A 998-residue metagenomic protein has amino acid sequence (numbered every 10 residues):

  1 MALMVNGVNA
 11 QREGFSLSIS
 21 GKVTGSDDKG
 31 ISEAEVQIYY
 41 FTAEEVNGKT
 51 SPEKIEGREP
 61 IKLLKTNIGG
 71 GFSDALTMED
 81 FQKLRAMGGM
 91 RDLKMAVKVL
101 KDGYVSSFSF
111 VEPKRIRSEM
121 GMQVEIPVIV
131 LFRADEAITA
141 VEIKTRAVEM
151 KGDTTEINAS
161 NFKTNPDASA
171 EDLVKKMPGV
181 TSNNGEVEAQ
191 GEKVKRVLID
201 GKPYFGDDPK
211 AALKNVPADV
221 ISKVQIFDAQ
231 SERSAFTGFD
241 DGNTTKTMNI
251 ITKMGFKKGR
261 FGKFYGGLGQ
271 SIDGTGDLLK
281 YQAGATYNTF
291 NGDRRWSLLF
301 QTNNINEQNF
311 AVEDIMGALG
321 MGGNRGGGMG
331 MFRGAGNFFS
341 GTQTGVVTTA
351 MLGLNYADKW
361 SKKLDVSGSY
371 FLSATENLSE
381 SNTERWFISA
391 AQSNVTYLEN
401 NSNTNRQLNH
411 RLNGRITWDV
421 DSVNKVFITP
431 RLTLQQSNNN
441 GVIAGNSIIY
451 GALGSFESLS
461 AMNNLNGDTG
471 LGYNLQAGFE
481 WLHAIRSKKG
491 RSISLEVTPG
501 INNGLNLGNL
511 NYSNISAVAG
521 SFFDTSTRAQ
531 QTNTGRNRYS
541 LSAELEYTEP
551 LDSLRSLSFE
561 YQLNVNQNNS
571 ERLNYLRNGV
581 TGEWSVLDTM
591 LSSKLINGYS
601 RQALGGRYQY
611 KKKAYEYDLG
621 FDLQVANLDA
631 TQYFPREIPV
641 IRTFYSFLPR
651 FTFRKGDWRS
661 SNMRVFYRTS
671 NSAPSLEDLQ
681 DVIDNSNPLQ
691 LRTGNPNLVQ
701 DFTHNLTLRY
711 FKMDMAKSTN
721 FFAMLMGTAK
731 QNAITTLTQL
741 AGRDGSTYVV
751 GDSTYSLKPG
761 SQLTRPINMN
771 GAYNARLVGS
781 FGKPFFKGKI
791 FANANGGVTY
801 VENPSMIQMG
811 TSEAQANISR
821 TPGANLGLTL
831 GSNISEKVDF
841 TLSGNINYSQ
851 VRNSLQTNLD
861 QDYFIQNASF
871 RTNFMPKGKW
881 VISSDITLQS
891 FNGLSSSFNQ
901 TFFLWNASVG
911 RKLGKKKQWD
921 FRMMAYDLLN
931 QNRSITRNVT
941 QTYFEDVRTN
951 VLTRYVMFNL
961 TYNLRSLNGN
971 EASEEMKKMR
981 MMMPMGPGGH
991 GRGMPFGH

Functional and structural regions predicted by a protein language model:
Q11-F15, D28, Q37-T42, G88-L93 (+18 more regions): Membrane-proximal, glycine/serine-rich, low-complexity loop/turn segments characteristic of large bacterial
R12-E13, T275-D277, T344-V346, T404-R406 (+11 more regions): Replace "Gram-negative outer membrane beta-barrel proteins" with "bacterial and organellar outer membrane beta-barrel
S20-S32: Structural motif
E44-T77: Short, acidic Ser/Thr/Gly-rich low-complexity loop/linker segments typical of extracellular and cell-surface proteins
D153, Q308-G336, E380-L398, N446-M462 (+7 more regions): Surface-exposed loop/turn segments flanking beta-strands in extracellular/periplasmic regions
N400, S540-S542, V586-S593, V699 (+2 more regions): Outer membrane beta-barrel strand-and-loop segments of large Gram-negative receptors, especially TonB-dependent
S556-S661, S849, S854-D860: Signature of Gram-negative outer-membrane beta-barrel scaffolds
F840-K912, N938: C-terminal beta-barrel architecture of Gram-negative outer-membrane proteins
